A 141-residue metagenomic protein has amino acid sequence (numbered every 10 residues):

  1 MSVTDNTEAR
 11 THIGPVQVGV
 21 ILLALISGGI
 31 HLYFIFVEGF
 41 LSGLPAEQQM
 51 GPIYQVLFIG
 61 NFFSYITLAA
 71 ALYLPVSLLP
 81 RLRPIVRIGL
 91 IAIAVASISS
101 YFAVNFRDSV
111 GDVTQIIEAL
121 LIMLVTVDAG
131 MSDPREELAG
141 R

Functional and structural regions predicted by a protein language model:
S2-R141: Membrane-interface extramembranous regions
